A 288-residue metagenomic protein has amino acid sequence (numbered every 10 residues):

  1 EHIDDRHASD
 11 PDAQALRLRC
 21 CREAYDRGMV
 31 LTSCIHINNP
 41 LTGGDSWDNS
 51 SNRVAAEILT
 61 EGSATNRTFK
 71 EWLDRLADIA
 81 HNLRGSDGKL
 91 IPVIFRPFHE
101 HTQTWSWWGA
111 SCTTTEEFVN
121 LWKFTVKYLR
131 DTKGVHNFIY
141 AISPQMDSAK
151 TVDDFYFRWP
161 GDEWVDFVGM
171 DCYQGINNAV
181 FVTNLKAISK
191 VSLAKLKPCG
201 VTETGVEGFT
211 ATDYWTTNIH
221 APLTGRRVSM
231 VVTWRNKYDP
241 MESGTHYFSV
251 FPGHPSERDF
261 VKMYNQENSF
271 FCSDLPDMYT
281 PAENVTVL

Functional and structural regions predicted by a protein language model:
H2, H36-N38, F98-E100, S143-D147 (+3 more regions): Active-site beta-loop-alpha junctions enriched in small/polar residues
I3-D131, V135, W234: Substrate-binding cleft of extracellular glycoside hydrolase catalytic domains
A15-L18, D78, P144-P160, A179-K190 (+1 more regions): Alpha-helical scaffolding within the catalytic cores of extracellular/periplasmic polymer-degrading hydrolases
R19-G28, I79-G88, F157-E163, I188-A194 (+1 more regions): Acidic (Asp/Glu)-rich catalytic clusters
P92-F98, W122-D153, K197-T210, T233: Aromatic-lined carbohydrate-recognition surfaces of secreted/lumenal glycan-active proteins
F155-N178, W234: Aromatic- and acid-rich polysaccharide-binding/catalytic face of secreted or lumenal carbohydrate-active enzymes
M170-K190, K195-V201, F209: Substrate-binding surface in catalytic domains of secreted glycosidases
K197-L288: Substrate-binding cleft of secreted/luminal carbohydrate-active enzymes
